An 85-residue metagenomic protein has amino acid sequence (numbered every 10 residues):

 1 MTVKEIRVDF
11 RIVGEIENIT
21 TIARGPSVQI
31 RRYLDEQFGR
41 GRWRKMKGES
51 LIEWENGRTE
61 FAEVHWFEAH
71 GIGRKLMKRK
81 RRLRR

Functional and structural regions predicted by a protein language model:
T2-R85: Cysteine-centric segments in proteins
